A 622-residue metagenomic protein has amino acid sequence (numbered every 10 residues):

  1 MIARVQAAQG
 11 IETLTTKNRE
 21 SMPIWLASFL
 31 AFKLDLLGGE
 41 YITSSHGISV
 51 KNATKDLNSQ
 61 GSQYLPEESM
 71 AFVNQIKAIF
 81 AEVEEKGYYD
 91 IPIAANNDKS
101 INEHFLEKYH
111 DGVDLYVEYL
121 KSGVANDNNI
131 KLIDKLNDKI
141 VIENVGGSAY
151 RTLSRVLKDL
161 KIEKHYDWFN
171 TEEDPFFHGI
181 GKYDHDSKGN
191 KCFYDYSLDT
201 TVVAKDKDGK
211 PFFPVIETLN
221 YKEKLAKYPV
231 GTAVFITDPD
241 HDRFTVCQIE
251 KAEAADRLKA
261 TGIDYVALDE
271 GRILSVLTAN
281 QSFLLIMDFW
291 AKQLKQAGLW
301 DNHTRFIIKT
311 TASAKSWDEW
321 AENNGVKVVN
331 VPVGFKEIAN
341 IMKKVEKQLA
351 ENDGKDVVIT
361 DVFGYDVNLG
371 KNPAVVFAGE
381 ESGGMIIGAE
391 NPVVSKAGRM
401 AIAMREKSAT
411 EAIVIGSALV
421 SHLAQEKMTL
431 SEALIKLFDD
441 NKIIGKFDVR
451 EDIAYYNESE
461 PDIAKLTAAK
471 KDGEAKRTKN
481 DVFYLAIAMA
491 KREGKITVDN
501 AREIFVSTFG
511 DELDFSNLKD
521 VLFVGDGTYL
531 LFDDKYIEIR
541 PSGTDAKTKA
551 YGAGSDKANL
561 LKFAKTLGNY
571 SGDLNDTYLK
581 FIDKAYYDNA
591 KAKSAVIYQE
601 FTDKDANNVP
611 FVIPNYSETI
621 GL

Functional and structural regions predicted by a protein language model:
M1, E20-M22, S45-I48, N144-R151 (+4 more regions): Gly/Ser/Thr-rich loops at beta-strand to alpha-helix junctions that form or flank small-molecule/cofactor-binding
M1-A3, W25-F29, V50-L57, R151-V156 (+8 more regions): Short acidic, glycine/serine/threonine-rich loops at helix termini
M1-Y64, W317-E319: Ferredoxin-reductase
N18-A27, T171-F177, V333-N340: Short acidic loop-to-helix transition motifs that present clustered carboxylates
R19-L37, Y119, G123-N126, K182 (+2 more regions): Conserved phosphate-binding catalytic cores of ATP/NTP-utilizing and phosphoryl-transfer enzymes
A27, E40, H46, L120 (+9 more regions): Buried hydrophobic positions in well-ordered alpha/beta secondary-structure cores of metabolic enzymes
V50-K227, A255, L294, G298: Gly/Ser/Thr-enriched, mixed-charge loops and adjacent short helices that form phosphate/oxyanion-binding elements
G231-A233, T237-P239, C247-T261, R272-S275 (+4 more regions): Phosphate-binding and adjacent anionic-ligand microenvironments
